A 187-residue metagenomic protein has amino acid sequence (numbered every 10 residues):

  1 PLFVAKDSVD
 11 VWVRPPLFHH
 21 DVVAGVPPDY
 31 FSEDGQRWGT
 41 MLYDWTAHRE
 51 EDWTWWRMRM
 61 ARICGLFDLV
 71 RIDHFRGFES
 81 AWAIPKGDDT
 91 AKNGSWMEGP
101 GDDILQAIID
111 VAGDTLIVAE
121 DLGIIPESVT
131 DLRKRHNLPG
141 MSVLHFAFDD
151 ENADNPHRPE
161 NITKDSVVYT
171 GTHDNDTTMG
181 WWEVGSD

Functional and structural regions predicted by a protein language model:
F3-D187: Alpha-amylase-like alpha-glycosidases and glucanotransferases acting on alpha-linked glucans and related
